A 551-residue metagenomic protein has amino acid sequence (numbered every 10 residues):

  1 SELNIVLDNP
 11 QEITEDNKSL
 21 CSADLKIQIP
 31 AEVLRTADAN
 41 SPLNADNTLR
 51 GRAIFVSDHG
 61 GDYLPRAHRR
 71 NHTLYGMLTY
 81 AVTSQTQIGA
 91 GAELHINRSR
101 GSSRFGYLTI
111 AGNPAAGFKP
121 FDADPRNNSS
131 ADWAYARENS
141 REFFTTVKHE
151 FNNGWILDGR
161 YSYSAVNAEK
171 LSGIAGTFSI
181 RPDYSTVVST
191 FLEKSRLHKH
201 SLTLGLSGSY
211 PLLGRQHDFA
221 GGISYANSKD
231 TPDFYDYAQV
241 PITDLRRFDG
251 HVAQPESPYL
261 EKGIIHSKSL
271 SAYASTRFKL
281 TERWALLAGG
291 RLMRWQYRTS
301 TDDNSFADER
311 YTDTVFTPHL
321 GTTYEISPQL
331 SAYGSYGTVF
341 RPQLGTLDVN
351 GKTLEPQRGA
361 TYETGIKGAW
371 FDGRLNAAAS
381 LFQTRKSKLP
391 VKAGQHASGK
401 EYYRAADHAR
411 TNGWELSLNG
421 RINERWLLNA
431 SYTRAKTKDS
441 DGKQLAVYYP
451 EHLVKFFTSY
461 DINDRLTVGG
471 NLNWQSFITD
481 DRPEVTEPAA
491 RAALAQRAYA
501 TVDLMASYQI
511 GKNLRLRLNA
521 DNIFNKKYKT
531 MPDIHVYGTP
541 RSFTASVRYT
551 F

Functional and structural regions predicted by a protein language model:
L7, I27-A31, S57-G61, H72 (+13 more regions): Transmembrane beta-strands of outer-membrane beta-barrel pores
I27-G106, Y135-T146: Transmembrane beta-barrel wall of Gram-negative outer-membrane proteins
T79-T83, L197, Q216-D218, G222-S228 (+7 more regions): Structural signature of Gram-negative outer-membrane beta-barrels, strongest in the C-terminal barrel of TonB-dependent
L108-P125, F178-T186, D233-K262, A307-R310 (+2 more regions): Surface-exposed loop/turn segments flanking beta-strands in extracellular/periplasmic regions
R141-V166, V188-T301, E325, A378 (+1 more regions): Face-selective signature of the C-terminal outer-membrane beta-barrel domain
T146-S162, V166-S172, E325, S331-Y333 (+2 more regions): Membrane-embedded beta-barrel scaffold of Gram-negative outer-membrane proteins
E282-R283, Q383-R385, R404-V485, K512 (+3 more regions): Gram-negative outer-membrane beta-barrel transporters
G359, A409-N412, E451, L494-V502 (+3 more regions): C-terminal beta-signal and terminal closure region of outer-membrane beta-barrel proteins
